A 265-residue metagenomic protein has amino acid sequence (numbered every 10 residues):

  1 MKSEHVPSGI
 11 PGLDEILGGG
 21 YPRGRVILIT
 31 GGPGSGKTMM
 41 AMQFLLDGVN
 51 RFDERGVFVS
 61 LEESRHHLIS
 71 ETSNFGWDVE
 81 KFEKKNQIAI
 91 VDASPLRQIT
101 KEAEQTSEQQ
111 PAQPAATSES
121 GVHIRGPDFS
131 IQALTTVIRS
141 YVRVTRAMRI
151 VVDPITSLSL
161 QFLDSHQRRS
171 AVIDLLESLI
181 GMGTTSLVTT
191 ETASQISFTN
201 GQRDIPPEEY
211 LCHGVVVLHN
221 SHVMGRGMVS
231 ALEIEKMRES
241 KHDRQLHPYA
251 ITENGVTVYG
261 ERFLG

Functional and structural regions predicted by a protein language model:
M1-G12: N-terminal pre-Walker A segment at the start of P-loop NTPase domains
G12, I16, M40-F44, A133-V137 (+1 more regions): Well-ordered alpha-helical segments embedded in enzymatic catalytic cores
I16-K84, I88-A89: Walker A/P-loop NTP-binding active-site region of P-loop NTPases, recognizing the glycine-rich GxxxxGKT/S
G19-P22, D47-F52, E80-K84, S140-V144 (+3 more regions): Conserved catalytic network of the ASCE P-loop NTPase/AAA+ motor domain
V57-T156: Conserved inter-motif catalytic segment of the P-loop NTP-binding fold
S120-L211, V215: P-loop NTPase motor core
T184-N254: Phosphate-binding/switch region of NTP-binding enzymes
G260-G265: Short, charged, intrinsically disordered terminal tails
